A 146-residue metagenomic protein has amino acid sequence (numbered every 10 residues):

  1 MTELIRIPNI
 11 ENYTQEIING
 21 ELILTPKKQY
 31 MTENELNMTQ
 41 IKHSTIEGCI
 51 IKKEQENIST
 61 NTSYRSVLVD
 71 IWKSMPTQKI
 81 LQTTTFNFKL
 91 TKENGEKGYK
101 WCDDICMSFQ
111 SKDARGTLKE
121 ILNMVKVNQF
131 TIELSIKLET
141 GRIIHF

Functional and structural regions predicted by a protein language model:
M1-F146: Intrinsically disordered, charged low-complexity linkers and terminal tails that flank or connect structured domains
